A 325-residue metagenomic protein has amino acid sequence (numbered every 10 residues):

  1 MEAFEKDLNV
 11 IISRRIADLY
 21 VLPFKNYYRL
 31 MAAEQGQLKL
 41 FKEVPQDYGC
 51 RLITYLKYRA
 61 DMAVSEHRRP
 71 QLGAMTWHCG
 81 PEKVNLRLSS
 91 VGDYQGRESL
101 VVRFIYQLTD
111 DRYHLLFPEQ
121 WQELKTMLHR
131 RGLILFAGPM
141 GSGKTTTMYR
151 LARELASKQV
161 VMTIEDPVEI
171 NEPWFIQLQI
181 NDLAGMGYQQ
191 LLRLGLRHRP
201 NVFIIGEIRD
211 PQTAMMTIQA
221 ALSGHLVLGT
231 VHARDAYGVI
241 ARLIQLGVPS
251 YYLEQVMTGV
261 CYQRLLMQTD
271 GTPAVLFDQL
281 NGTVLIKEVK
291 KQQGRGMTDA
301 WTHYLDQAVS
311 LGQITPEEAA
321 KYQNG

Functional and structural regions predicted by a protein language model:
M1-G325: Short, flexible helix-loop junctions that flank or precede catalytic/ligand sites
